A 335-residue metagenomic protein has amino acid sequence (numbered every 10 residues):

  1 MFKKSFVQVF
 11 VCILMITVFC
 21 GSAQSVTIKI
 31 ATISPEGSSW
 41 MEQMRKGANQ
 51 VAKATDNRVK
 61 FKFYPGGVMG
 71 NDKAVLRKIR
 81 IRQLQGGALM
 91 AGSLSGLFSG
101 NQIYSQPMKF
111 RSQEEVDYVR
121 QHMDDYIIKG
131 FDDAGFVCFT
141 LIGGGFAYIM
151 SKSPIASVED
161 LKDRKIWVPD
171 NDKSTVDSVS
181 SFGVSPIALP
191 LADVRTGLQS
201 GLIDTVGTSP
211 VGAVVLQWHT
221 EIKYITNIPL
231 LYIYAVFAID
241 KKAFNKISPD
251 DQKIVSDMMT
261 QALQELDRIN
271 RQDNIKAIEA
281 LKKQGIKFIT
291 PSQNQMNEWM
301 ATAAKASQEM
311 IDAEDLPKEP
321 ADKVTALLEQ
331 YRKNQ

Functional and structural regions predicted by a protein language model:
M1-F10: Bacterial N-terminal signal peptides that target proteins for export
V9-V18: Bacterial N-terminal signal peptides
Q24-E115, Y126, F131-Q335: N-terminal secretory/targeting leader peptides
Q121: An acidic, glycine-rich surface segment that forms the CoA-thioester-binding/catalytic face of crotonase-fold enzymes
